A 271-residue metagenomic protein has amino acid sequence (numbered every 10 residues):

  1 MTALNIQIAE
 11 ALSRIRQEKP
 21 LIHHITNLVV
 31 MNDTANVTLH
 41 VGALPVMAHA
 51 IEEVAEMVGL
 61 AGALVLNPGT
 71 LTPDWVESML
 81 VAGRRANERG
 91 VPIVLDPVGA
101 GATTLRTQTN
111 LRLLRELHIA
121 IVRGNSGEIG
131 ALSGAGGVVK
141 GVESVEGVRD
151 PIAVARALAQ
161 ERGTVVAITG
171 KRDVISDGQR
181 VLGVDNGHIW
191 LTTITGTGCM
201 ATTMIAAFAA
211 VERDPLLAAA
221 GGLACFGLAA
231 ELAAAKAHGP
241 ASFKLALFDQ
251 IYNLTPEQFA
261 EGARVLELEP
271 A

Functional and structural regions predicted by a protein language model:
M1-L44: Glycine-rich phosphate/adenosyl-contacting loop at the front of the ribokinase-like
L4-I15, T164-N186, Q258-A260: Acidic-glycine-rich active-site phosphate/pyrophosphate-binding loop
I6, L228-A271: Charged C-terminal helix
V37-G90, L95: Active-site cofactor/substrate anionic-group-binding motifs, chiefly glycine- and Lys/Arg-rich phosphate-binding loops
W75-G124: Glycine/small-residue-rich loop that forms an oxyanion/phosphate-binding "nest" at active or ligand-binding sites
L105-V181, W190: Conserved phosphate/ATP/ADP-binding segment of small-molecule kinases
A131, T195-C225: Short, small-residue alpha-helix embedded
V154-A159, P215-A230, L247-F248: Short, well-structured alpha-helical segments that form the helix of a local strand-helix-strand
